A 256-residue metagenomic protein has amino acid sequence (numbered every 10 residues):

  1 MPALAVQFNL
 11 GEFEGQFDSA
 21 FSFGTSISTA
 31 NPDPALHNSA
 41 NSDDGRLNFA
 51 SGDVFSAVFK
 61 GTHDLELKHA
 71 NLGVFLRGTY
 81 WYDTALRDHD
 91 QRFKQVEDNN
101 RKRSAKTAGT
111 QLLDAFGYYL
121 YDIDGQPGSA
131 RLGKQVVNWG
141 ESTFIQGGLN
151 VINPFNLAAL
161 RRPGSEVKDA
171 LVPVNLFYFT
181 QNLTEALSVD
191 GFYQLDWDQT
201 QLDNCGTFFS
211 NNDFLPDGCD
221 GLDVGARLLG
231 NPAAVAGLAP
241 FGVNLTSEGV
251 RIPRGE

Functional and structural regions predicted by a protein language model:
M1-Q7: Sec/Tat signal peptide C-region and signal peptidase I cleavage site
V6, G61-L65: Short secondary-structure capping/turn segments at boundaries of alpha-helices and beta-strands
F8-N41, V74, G78: Transmembrane beta-strand segments of Gram-negative outer membrane beta-barrel proteins
F13, D43-G45, D53-G61, A108-L113 (+2 more regions): Residues that define the transmembrane beta-barrel architecture of outer-membrane proteins
A30-F49, L86-N99: Surface-exposed, low-complexity loop segments enriched in small/polar and acidic residues
A35-S39, N204, F208-S210, F214-G255: Flexible glycine-rich, low-complexity coil/linker segments exposed to the extracellular/periplasmic environment
D44-S51, E97-S104, R161-S165, L245-G255: Extracellular loop and loop/strand-boundary signature of outer-membrane beta-barrel proteins
K68-L222: Outer membrane beta-barrel
